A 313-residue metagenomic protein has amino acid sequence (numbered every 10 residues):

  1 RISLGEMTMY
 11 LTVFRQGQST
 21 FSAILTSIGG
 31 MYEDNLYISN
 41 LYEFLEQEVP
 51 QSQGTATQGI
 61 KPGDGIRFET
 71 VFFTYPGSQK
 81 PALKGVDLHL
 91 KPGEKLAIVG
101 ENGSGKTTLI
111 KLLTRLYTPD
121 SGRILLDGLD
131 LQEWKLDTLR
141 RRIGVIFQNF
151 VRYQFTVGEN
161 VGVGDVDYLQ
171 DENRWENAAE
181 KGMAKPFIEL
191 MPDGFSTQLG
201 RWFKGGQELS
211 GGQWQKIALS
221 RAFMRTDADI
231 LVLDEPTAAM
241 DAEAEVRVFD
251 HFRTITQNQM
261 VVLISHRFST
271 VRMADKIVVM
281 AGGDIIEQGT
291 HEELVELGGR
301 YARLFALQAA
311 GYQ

Functional and structural regions predicted by a protein language model:
M7-E46: Cytosolic ends of transmembrane helices, especially the final helix of ABC transmembrane type-1 domains
E43, P50, G162: Conserved E/DxxT/N motif and adjacent residues on the DHp alpha2 helix of HisKA-family sensor histidine kinases
Q47-E48, Y117: Two-component histidine kinase transmitter core
Q53-G54, G59-Q313: ABC-type nucleotide-binding domain
